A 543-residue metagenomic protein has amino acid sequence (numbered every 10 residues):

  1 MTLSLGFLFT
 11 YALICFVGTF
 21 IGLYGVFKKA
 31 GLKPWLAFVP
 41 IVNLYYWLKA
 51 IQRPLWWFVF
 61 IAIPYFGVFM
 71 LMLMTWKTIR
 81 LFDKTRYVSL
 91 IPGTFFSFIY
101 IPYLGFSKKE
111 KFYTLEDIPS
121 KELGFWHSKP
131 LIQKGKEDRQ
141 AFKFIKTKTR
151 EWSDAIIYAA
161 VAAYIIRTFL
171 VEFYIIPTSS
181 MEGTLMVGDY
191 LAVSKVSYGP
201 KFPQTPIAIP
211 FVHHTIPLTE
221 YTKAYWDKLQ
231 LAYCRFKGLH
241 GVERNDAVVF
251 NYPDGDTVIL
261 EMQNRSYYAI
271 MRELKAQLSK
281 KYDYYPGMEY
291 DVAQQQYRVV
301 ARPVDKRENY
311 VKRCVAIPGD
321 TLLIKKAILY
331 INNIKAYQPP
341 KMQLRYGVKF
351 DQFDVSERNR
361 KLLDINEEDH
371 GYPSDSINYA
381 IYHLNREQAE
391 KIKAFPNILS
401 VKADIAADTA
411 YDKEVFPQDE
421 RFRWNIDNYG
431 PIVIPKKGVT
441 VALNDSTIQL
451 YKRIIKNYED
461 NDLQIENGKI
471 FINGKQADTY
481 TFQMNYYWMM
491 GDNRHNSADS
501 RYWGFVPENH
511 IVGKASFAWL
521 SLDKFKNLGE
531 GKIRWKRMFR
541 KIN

Functional and structural regions predicted by a protein language model:
M1-Y11: Feature marks short, highly hydrophobic, charge-poor N-terminal signal-anchor/signal peptide-like helices that anchor
F7-F9, F60-I61, T147: A short, structure-level motif marking secondary-structure boundaries and short turns
Y11-A12, P64, L170, D227: A generic structural signal for short
L13-Y113: Membrane-cytosol interface at the C-terminal ends of transmembrane alpha helices in small multi-pass membrane proteins
K33, L44, G93-L104, T114 (+4 more regions): Membrane-proximal soluble regions of multi-pass membrane proteins
Y103-S107, I118, K341-Q343: A short beta-strand/turn structural motif
E110-L115, F173, P177: Juxtamembrane/interface segments at transmembrane-helix termini
S120-N543: Extended hydrophobic leader/signal-anchor segments used for secretion and membrane insertion
